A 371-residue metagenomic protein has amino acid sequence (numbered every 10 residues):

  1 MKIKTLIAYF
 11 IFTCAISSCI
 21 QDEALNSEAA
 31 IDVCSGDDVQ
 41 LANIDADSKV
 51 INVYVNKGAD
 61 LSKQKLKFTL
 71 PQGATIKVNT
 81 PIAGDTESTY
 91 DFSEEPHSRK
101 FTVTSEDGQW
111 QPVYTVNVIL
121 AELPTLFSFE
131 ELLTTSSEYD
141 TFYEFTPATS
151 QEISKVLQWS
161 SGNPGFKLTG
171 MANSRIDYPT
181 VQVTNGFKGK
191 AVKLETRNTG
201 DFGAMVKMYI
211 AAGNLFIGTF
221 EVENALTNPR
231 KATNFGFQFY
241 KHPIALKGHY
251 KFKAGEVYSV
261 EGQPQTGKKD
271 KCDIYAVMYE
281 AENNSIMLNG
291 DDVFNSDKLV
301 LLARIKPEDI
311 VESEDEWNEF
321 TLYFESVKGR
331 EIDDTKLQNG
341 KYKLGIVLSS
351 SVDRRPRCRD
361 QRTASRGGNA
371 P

Functional and structural regions predicted by a protein language model:
M1-A30: Bacterial Sec-dependent N-terminal signal peptides
C19-F127: Beta-rich interaction/scaffold domains
I119-K167, M171: Extracellular carbohydrate-recognition regions
S128, A245-K251, Y275-V277, T321-E325 (+1 more regions): Residues within well-ordered beta-strands of beta-sheet-rich folds
Q182-F202: Short carbohydrate-recognition loop motifs
D201-I286: Extracellular-facing segments of soluble proteins and assemblies that are Gly/Ser/Thr-biased and enriched in aromatics
N283-N339, D353-R355, T363: Extracellular carbohydrate recognition and processing domains and analogous Trp-centered ligand-binding platforms
I346-C358: Short beta-strand-plus-loop segments that form exposed binding edges in beta-rich domains
